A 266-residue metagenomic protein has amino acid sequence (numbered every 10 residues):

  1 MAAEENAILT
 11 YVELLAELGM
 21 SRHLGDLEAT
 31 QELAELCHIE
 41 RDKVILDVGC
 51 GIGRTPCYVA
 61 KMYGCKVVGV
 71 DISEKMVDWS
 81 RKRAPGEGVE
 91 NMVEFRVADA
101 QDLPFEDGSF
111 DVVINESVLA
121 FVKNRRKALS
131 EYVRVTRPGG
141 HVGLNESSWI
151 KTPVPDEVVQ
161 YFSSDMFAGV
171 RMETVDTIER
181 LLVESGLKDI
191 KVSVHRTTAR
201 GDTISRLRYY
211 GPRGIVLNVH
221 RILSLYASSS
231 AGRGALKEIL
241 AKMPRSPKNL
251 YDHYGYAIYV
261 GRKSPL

Functional and structural regions predicted by a protein language model:
H23-R41: Conserved alpha-helix/loop element of class I SAM-dependent methyltransferases that forms part of the SAM/SAH-binding
L46-V48, I52-D102: Class I SAM-dependent methyltransferase SAM/SAH-binding core
Q101-V112: A short acidic, Gly/Pro-enriched loop at the edge of an enzyme's catalytic core that lines a small-molecule cofactor
V112-N124: A short SAM/SAH-binding and catalytic strip from SAM-dependent methyltransferases
R126-H141: A short glycine-rich, Lys/Arg-flanked "PGG" loop and its adjoining helix->strand segment in the class I
S147-G169: Short, glycine-/aromatic-enriched active-site segment of Class I SAM-dependent methyltransferases
V170-S185: Short alpha-helix
K191-L266: Conserved Class I S-adenosyl-L-methionine
